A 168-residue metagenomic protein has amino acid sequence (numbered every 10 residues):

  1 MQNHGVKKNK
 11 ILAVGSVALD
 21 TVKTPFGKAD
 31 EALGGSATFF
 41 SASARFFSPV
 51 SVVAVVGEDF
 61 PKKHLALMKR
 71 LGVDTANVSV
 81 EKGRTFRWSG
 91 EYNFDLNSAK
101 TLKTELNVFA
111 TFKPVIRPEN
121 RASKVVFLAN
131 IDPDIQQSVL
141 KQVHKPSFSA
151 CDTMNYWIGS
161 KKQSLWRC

Functional and structural regions predicted by a protein language model:
M1-G5: Short, basic, low-complexity termini and linkers enriched in Ser/Thr/Gly/Pro that act as targeting/leader peptides
K8-N9, L19-E31, F46-F127, L140-K145: Conserved N-terminal subdomain of the carbohydrate kinase-like
G15-V17: Active-site metal-binding loops of divalent metal-dependent hydrolases
S36-T38, V80-K82, T153-W157: Short, acidic/turn-prone active-site loops that include or flank metal/cofactor- and phosphate-binding residues
T38-R45: Proline/glycine-anchored alpha-helix kink/cap motifs
K124-C168: Conserved beta-alpha-beta core of the PfkB/ribokinase-like small-molecule kinase fold
